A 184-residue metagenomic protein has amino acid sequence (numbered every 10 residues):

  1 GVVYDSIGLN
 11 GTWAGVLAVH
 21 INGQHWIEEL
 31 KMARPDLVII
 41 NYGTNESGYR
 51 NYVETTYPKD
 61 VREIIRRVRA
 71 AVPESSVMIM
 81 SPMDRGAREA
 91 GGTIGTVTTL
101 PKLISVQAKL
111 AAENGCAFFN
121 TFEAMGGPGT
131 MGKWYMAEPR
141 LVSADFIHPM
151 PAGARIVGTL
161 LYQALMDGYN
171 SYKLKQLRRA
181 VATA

Functional and structural regions predicted by a protein language model:
G1-E63, A70, G86-R88, H148: Conserved SGNH/GDSL esterase-like catalytic core that processes O-acyl groups on lipids and polysaccharides
D5, M78, A117-F119: Hydrophobic/aromatic beta-strand patches that form the interior of the parallel beta-sheet core in alpha/beta enzyme
N10-G15, D36, R50, M78 (+3 more regions): A generic structural micro-environment signature that highlights single residues at secondary-structure boundaries
I40, I79-M80: Structural beta-sheet core signal
V61-R66, I104, A108: Generic structural signal for well-ordered alpha-helices, preferentially at hydrophobic/aromatic core positions
V72-S76: A short helix->loop->beta-strand "cap" motif at the edges of active sites that frequently abuts
D84-A184: Catalytic His-Asp segment of secreted/periplasmic serine-dependent ester chemistry enzymes
